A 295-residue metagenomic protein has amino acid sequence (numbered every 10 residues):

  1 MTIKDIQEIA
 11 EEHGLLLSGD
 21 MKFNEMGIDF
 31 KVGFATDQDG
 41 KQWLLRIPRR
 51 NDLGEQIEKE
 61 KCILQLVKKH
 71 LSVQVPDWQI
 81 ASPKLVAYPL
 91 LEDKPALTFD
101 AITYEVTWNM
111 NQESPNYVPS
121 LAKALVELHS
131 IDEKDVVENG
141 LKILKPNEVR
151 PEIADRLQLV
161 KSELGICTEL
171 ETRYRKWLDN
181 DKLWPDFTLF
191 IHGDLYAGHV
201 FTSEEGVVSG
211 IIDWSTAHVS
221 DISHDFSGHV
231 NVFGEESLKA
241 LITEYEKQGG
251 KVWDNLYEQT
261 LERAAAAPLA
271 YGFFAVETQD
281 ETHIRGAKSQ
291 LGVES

Functional and structural regions predicted by a protein language model:
M1-L17, E92, T107-S114, V118-P119 (+3 more regions): An alpha-helical support segment within catalytic cores of ATP-dependent transferases
A10-S18, L71-V73, W253: Short secondary-structure junctions
L15, D39-W43, V207: Short acidic/polar mixed-charge low-complexity motifs
D20-K142: ATP-binding pocket architecture of kinase catalytic cores
E55, T188-F190, Y196-Y257: Active-site Asp-x-Gly
V276-T282: Short helix-adjacent coil turns
